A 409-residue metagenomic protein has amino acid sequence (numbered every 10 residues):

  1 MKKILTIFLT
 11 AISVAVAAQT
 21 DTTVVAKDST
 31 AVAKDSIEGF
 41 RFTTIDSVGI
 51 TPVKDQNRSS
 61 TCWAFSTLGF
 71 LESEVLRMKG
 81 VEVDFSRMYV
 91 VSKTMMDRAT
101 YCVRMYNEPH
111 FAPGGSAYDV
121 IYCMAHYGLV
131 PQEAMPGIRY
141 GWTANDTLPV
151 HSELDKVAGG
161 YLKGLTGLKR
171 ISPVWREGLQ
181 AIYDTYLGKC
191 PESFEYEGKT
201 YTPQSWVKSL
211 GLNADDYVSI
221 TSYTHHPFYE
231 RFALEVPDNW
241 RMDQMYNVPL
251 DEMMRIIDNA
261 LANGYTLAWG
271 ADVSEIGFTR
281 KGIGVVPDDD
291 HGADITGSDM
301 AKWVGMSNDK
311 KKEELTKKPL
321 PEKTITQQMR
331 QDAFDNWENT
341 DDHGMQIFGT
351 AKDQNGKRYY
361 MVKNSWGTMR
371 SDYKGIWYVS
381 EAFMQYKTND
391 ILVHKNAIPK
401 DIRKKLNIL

Functional and structural regions predicted by a protein language model:
M1, E108, S116-A117, A125-G128 (+2 more regions): Extended low-complexity acidic/polar segments
M1-K2, A26-D28, A33, V53 (+1 more regions): Generic cytosolic/nucleocytoplasmic N-terminal low-complexity/intrinsically disordered segments
M1-T23: Bacterial Sec-dependent N-terminal signal peptides
A17-F40: Sec-dependent signal peptide cleavage junction
I37-A268, G367, S371-D372: Active-site nucleophile-adjacent alpha helix/oxyanion-hole segment immediately C-terminal to the catalytic cysteine
P173, E177-L409: Active-site signature of cysteine proteases
